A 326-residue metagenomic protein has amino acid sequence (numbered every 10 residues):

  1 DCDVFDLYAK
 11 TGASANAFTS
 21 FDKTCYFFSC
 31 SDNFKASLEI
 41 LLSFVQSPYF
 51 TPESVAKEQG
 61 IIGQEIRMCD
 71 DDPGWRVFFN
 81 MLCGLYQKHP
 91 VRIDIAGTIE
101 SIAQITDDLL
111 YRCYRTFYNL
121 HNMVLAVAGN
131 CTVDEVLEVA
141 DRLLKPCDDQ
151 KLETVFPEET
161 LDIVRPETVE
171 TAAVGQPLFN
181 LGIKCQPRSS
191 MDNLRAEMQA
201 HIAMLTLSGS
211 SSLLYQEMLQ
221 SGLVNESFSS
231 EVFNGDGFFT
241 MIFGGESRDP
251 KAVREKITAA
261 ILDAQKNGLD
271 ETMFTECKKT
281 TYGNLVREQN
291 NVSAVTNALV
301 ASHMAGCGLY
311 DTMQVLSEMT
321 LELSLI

Functional and structural regions predicted by a protein language model:
D3-T154, Q176-F179, C185, S190-M191 (+4 more regions): Charge-rich, well-structured scaffold segments of protease-associated domains
T160: Double-stranded RNA-binding/processing signature
V164-T168: Flexible, small-/acidic-enriched active-site or ligand-binding loops
V169-T171, E231: Short Gly/Pro-enriched turn/cap motifs at secondary-structure boundaries
